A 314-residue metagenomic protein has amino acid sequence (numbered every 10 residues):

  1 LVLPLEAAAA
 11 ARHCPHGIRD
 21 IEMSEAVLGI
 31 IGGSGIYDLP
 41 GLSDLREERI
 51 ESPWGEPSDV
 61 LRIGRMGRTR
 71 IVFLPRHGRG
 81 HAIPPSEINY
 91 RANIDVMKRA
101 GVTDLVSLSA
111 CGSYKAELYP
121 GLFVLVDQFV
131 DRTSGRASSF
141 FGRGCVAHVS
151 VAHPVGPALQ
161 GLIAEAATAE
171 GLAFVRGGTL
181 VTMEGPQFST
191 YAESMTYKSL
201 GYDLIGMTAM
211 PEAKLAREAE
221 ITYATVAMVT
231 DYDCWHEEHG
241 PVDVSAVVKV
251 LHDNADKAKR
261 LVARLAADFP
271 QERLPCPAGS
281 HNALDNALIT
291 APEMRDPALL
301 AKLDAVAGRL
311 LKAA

Functional and structural regions predicted by a protein language model:
D20-A152, G308-A314: Metabolite-binding pocket within alpha/beta catalytic cores that recognizes anionic/polar moieties
K98-G101, K198, R217: Non-catalytic positions within long, well-ordered alpha-helices that form the structural scaffold/packing of enzyme
A158, L162-A173, R260-D268: Generic non-transmembrane alpha-helical segments
E170-D203: Active-site/ligand-binding-proximal alpha/beta "capping" segment
M207-S245: Zn-dependent metallopeptidase/amidohydrolase metal-coordination segment
C234-N282: His/Asp/Glu-rich mid-to-C-terminal helical/loop segments that flank catalytic regions of hydrolases
N282-A314: Acidic, Ser/Thr-rich low-complexity intrinsically disordered segments
